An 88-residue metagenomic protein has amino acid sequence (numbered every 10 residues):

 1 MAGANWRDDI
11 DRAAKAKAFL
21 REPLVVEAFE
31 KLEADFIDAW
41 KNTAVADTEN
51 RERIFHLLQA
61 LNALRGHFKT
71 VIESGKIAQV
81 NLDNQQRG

Functional and structural regions predicted by a protein language model:
G3-D35: N-terminal acidic leader/helix
D9-I10, T48, N84: Short linear motifs in intrinsically disordered/low-complexity regions
A16, L20, F36, F68 (+1 more regions): Generic structural signal of hydrophobic/aromatic residues within well-ordered alpha-helices of folded domains
V25-K69: Amphipathic, hydrophobic secondary-structure cores in small proteins
L58-G88: Charged low-complexity stretches with an acidic bias
